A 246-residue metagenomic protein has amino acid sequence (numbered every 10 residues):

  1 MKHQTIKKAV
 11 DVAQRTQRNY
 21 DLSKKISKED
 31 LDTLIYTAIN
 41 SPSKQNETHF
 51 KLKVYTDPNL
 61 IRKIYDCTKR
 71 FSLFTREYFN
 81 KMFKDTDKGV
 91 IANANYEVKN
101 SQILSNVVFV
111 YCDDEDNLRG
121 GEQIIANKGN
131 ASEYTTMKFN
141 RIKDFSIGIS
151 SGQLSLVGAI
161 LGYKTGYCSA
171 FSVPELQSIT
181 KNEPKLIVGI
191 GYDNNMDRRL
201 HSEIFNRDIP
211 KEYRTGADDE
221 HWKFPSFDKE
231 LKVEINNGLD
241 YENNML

Functional and structural regions predicted by a protein language model:
M1-L118, W222-L246: N-terminal amphipathic, basic helical "cap/leader" segment at the start of enzyme domains
L34, A38-I39, F109, E115-Q177: Small-aliphatic-rich amphipathic alpha-helix that forms the alpha element of a beta-alpha
S43-N46, V157, M196: Short glycine/serine/proline-enriched coil/turn segments at secondary-structure junctions
E47-F50, Y163, K185: Short secondary-structure junction motifs
L73-K84, T180-R207: A glycine-rich helix N-cap at a beta->alpha junction
S105-V107, L161, P184-V188: Generic beta-strand structural signal
L200-S226: Alpha-helical transmembrane segments and their immediate juxtamembrane flanks in integral membrane proteins
